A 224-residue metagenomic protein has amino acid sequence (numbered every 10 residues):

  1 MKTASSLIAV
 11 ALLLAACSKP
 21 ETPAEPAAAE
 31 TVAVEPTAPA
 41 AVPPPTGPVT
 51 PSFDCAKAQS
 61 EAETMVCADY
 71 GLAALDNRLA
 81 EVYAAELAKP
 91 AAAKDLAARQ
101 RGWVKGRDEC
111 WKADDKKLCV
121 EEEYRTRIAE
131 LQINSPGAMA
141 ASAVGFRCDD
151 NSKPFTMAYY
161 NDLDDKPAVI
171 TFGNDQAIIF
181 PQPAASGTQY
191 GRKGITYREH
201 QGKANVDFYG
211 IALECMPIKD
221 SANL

Functional and structural regions predicted by a protein language model:
M1-A15: Sec-dependent bacterial lipoprotein signal peptides
C17-P20: Bacterial signal peptide processing site
E25-S52: Post-signal peptide N-terminal segment of mature Sec-exported envelope proteins
A62-K94: Amphipathic, heptad-repeat alpha-helical segments
V120, Y197-M216: Short, exposed beta-strand-loop hairpins at the edges of beta-sheets in extracellular/periplasmic proteins
V120-G137: Short, structured interface segments
M139-P154, Y190: Tryptophan-anchored aromatic micro-motifs
L163-G191: Central antiparallel beta-sheet cores of small beta-barrel/beta-sandwich binding domains
